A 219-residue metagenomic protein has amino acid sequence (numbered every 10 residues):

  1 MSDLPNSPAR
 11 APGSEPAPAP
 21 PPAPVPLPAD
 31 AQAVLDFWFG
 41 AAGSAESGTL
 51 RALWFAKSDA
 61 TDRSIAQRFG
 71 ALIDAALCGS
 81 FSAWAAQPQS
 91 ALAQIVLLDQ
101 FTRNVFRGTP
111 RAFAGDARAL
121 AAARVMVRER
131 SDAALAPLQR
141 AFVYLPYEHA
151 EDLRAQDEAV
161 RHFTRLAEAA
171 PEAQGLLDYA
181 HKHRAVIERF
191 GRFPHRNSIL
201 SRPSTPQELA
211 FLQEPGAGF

Functional and structural regions predicted by a protein language model:
S2-A93, L97-F219: Intrinsically disordered, low-complexity activation-like regions
